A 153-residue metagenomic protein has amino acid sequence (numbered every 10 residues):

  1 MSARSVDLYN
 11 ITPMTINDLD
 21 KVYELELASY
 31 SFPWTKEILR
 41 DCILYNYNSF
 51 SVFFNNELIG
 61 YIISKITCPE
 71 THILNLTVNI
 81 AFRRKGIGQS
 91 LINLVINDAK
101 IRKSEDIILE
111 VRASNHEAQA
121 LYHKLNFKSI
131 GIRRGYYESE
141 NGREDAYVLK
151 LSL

Functional and structural regions predicted by a protein language model:
R4-S5, Y9-N10, I16-R83, I92-L94 (+4 more regions): Acetyl-CoA-dependent GNAT
T12-M14, E110-R112: Surface-exposed loop and edge beta-strand positions of immunoglobulin-like domains
C42-I43, N115-H116, E138-S139: Short secondary-structure capping/turn micro-motifs that flank functional sites
Y47, R143-V148: Short hydrophobic/aromatic beta-strand or adjacent loop that forms the aromatic wall/cage of a ligand/substrate-binding
E57, N79-N93, R102, D106 (+3 more regions): Conserved glycine-rich acetyl-CoA-binding loop
N75-T77, I108-E110, V148: Short aromatic/hydrophobic contact patches that present stacked aromatics for nucleic-acid/ligand binding
E110, H123, K128-D145: Conserved catalytic-core motifs of GNAT/GCN5-like acyltransferases
